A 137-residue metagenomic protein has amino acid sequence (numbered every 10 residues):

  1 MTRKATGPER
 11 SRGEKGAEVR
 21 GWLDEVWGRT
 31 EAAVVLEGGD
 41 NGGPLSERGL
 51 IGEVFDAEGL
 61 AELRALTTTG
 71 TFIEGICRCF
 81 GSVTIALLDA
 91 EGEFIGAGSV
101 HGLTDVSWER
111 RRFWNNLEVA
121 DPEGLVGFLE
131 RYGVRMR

Functional and structural regions predicted by a protein language model:
M1-R137: Function-determining sites in protein domains
